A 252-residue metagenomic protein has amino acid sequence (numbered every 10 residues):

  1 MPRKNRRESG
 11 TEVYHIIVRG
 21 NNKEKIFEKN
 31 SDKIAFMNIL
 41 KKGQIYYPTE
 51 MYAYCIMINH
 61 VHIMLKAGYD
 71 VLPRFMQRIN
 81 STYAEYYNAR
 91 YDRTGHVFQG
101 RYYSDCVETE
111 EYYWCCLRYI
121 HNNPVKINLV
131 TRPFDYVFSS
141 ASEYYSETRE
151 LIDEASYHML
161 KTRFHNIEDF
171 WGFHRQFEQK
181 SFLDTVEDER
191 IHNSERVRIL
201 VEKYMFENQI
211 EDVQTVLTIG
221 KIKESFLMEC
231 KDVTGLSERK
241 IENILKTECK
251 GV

Functional and structural regions predicted by a protein language model:
M1-Y52, A67-V252: Short Pro-Cys-Gly-centered "Cys-loop" motif that presents a nucleophilic cysteine in a tight turn
M57-I58, D135: Short, solvent-exposed turn/loop segments enriched in Gly/Ser/Thr/Pro and often Arg
N59-A67: Short beta-strand->loop micro-motif that forms the acidic, two-metal-ion catalytic signature in nucleotide-processing
